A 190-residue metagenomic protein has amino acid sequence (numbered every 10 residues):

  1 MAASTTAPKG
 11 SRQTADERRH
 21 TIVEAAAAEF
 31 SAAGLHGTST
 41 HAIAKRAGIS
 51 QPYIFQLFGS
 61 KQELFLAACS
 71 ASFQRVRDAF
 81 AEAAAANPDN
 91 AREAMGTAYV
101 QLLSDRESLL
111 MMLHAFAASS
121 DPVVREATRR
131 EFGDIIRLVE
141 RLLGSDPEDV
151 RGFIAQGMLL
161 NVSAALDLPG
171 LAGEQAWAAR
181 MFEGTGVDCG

Functional and structural regions predicted by a protein language model:
M1-A7: Short, intrinsically disordered or compositionally biased N-terminal tails of bacterial proteins
R18-T21, A25, E29-E63: Helix-turn-helix
A25, E29-A32, D78-A83, M111 (+1 more regions): Solvent-exposed, amphipathic alpha-helical segments
F65-S72: Alpha-helical DNA-contacting segments of helix-turn-helix folds
A67, D78-S108: Hydrophobic alpha-helical connector segments
Y99, M112-F116, F153-G157: Short alpha-helical scaffolding segments that buttress acidic/His motifs in well-ordered protein cores
L103-P122, F132: Amphipathic alpha-helical segments used for helix-helix packing
P122-G133, R137-G190: Hydrophobic/aromatic-rich alpha-helical bundle segments in the mid-to-C-terminal region
